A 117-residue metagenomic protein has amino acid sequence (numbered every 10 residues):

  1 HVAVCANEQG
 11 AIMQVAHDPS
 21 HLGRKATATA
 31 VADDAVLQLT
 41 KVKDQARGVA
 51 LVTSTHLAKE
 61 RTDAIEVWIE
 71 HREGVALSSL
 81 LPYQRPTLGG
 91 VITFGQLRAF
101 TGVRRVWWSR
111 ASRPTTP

Functional and structural regions predicted by a protein language model:
H1-G23: N-terminal interaction modules that seed assembly of large macromolecular complexes
Q9, A28, F100-V103: Low-complexity, intrinsically disordered short peptide segments enriched in small/polar/basic residues
H21, T29-A30, W68, Q84: General N-terminal targeting signals
K25-L37: Well-ordered, non-membrane alpha-helical segments in soluble/globular domains
A35-P117: Low-complexity intrinsically disordered segments
